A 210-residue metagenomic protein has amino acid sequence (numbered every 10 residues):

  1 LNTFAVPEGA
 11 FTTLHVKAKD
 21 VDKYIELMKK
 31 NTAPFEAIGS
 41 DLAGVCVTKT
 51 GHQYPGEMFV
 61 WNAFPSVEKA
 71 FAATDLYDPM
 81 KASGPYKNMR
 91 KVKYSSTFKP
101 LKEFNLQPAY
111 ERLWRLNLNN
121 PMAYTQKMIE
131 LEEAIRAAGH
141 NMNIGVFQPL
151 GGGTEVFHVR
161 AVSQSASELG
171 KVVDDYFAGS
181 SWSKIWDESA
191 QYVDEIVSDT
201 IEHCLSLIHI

Functional and structural regions predicted by a protein language model:
F4-E8: Boundary of Sec targeting at the N-terminus
F11, H15, Y24-M28: An N-terminus-focused feature that recognizes amino-terminal "leader" regions
T12-V16, F59-P65, L113, H158-V162: Solvent-exposed beta-strand motifs enriched in subsets of small alpha/beta binding domains, especially certain
T13-L14, P100-G145, G151, H158: Surface-exposed interaction/gating patches
A18-I25, F64, L118-T125, S163-Q164: Soluble non-cytosolic domains of exported or imported proteins
E26-C46, G51-Y54, A63-T97, E130-I144 (+1 more regions): An amphipathic, aromatic/His-enriched active-site/gating alpha helix that lines ligand/cofactor pockets
Q53-M58, G153-F157: A short, glycine/Asx- and small/polar-enriched loop/turn that sits immediately N-terminal to a beta-strand
I208-I210: Conserved small/polar residues in nucleotide/adenosyl-binding loops
